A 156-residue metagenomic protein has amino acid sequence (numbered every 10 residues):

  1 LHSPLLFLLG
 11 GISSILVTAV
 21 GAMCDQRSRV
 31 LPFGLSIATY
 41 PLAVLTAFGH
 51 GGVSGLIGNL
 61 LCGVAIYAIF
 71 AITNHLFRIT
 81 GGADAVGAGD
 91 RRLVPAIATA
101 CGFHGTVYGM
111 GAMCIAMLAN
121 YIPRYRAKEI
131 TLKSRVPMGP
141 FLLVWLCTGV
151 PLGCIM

Functional and structural regions predicted by a protein language model:
L1-M156: A membrane-topology feature that recognizes alpha-helical transmembrane segments and their immediate juxtamembrane
